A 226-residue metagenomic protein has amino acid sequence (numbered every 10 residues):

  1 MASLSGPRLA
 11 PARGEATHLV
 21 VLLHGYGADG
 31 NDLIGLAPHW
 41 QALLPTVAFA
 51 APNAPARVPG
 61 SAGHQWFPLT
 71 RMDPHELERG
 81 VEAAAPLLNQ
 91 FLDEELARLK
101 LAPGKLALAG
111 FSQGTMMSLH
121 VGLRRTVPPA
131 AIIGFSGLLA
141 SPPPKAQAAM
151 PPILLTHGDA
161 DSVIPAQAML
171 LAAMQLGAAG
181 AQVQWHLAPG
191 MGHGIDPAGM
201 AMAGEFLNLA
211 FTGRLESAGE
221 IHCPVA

Functional and structural regions predicted by a protein language model:
M1-G104: Serine-hydrolase catalytic machinery in alpha/beta-hydrolase-like enzymes
G30-N31, P143, D196: Short N-terminal helix/helix-N-cap motif within the alpha/beta-hydrolase-1
G35-A37, P165-Q175: Short alpha-helix in the alpha/beta-hydrolase fold that links the catalytic acid
P52-N53, A109, I133-S136, T156 (+1 more regions): Alpha/beta-hydrolase-fold catalytic nucleophile elbow
G104, A148-I153, A179-Q182: Short, proline-enriched alpha-helix->beta-strand connector loops that line the catalytic pocket of alpha/beta-hydrolase
G104-A149: Primarily recognizes the serine-hydrolase "nucleophile elbow" in alpha/beta-hydrolase and SGNH/GDSL folds
L154-H157, D161: Short beta-strand/loop motif that positions the catalytic acidic residue of the alpha/beta-hydrolase fold
L170-A226: C-terminal catalytic histidine-bearing segment of alpha/beta-hydrolase fold enzymes
